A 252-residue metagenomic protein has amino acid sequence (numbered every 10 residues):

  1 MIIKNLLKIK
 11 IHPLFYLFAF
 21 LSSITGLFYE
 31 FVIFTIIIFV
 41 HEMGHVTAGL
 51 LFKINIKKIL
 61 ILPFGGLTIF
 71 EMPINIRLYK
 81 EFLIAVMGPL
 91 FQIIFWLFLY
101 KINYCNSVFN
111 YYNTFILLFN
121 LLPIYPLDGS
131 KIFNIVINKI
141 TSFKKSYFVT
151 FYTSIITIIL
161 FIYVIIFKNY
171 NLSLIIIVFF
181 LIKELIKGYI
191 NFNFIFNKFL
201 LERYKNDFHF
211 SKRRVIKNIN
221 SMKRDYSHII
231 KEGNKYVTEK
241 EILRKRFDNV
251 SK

Functional and structural regions predicted by a protein language model:
M1-K252: Hydrophobic transmembrane alpha-helices and their immediate loop junctions in multi-pass integral membrane proteins
